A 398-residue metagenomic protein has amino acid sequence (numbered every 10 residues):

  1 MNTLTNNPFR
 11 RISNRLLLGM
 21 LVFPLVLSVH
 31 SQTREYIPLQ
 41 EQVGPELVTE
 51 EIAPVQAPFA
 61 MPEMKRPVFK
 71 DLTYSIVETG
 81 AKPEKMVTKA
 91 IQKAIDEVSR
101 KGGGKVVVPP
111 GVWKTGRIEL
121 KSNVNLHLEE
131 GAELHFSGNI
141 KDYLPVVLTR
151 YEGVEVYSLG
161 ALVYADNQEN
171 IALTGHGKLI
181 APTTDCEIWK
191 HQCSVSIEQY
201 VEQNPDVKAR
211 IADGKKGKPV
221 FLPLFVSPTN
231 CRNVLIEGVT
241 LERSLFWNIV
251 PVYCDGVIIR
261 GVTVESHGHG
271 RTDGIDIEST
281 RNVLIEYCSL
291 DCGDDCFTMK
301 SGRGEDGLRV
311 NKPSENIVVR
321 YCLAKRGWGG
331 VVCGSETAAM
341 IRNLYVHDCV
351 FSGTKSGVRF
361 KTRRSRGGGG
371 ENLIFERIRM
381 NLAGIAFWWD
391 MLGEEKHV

Functional and structural regions predicted by a protein language model:
N2-L4, R10-M20, P24-V107, V112-N125 (+4 more regions): Extracellular "leader-to-stem" segments immediately downstream of a signal peptide or signal-anchor in secreted/lumenal
Q42, I95-D96, H347, R364-V398: Beta-rich accessory regions
G80-K82, R303-E305, E394-E395: A short, flexible beta-alpha/helix-coil linker loop
I95-S99, K114-N123, G238, W247-Y253 (+4 more regions): Short, T/G/N/S-enriched strand-turn elements that build extracellular solenoid repeat scaffolds
R117-L120, E133, S137-G138, A161-D166 (+10 more regions): Glycine-rich beta-solenoid repeat tracts in large extracellular/virion proteins
E130-G131, E169-K178, R232-E242, D255-S266 (+6 more regions): Right-handed parallel beta-helix
H135-F136, D142-P145, A181-P182, I188-K190 (+7 more regions): A short local loop/turn or secondary-structure capping micro-motif enriched for an aromatic residue
I180-N204, L245, V250-D255, T337-S356 (+2 more regions): A short, hydrophobic/aromatic-rich structural module that often spans a beta strand with its adjoining loop
